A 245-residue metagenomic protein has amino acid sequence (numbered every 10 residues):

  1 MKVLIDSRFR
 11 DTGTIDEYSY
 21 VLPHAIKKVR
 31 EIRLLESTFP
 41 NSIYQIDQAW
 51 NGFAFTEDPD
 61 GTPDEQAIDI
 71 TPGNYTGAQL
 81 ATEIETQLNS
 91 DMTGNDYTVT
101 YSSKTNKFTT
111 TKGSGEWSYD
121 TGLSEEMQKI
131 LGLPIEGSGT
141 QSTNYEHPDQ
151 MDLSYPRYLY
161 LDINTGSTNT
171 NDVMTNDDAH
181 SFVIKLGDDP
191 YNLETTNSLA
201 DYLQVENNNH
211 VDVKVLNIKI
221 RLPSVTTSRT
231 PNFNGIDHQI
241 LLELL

Functional and structural regions predicted by a protein language model:
M1-L245: Polar, low-complexity export/assembly segments characteristic of proteins that are secreted or assemble on the cell
